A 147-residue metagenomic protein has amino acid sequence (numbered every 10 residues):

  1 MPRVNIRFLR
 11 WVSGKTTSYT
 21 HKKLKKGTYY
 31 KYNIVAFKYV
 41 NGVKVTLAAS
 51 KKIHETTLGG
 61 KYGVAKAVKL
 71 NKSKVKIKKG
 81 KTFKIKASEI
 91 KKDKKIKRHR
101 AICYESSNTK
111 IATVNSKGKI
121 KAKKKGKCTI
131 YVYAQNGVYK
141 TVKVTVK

Functional and structural regions predicted by a protein language model:
M1-P2, I102: Short beta-strand elements bearing conserved aromatic residues within extracellular beta-rich modules
P2-W11, K110-T113: Surface-exposed loop/edge segments in extracytoplasmic proteins
F8-R10, K51-H54, K140-V142: Short beta-strand segments
K15-T20: Short S/T/G- and acidic-enriched coil/turn segments that sit immediately N-terminal to beta-strands in beta-sandwich
H21-V43: Beta-strand-rich modules
K23, T57, V146: Active-site donor-binding loop signature of nucleotide-sugar glycosyltransferases
Y39-G60: Extracellular fibronectin type III
G60-K147: Extracytoplasmic soluble-region selector
